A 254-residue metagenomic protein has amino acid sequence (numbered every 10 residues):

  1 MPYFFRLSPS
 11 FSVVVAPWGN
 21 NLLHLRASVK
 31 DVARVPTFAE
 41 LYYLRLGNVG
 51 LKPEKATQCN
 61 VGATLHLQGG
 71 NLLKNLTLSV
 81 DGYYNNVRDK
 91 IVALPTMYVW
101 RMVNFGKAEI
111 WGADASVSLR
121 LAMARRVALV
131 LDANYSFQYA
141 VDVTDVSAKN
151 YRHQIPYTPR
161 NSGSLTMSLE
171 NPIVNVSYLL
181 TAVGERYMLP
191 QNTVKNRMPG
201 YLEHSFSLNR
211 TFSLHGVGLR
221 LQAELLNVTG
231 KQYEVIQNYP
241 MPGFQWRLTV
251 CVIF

Functional and structural regions predicted by a protein language model:
M1, L44-L51, Y98-N104, S147-Q154 (+2 more regions): Extracellular loop and loop/strand-boundary signature of outer-membrane beta-barrel proteins
M1-N20: Signature of Gram-negative outer-membrane beta-barrel scaffolds
P2, L25, R34-E40, N85-A93 (+4 more regions): Outer-membrane beta-barrel proteins
Y3-L7, K55-C59, K107-A113, Y157-G163 (+3 more regions): Residues that define the transmembrane beta-barrel architecture of outer-membrane proteins
S12, N60-T64, S116, P242-F254: Outer-membrane beta-barrel "beta-signal"
A16-W18, L25-S28, R34, P53-W111 (+1 more regions): Membrane-embedded beta-barrel scaffold of Gram-negative outer-membrane proteins
N75-N86, R101-Y187, R220, T229: Gram-negative outer-membrane beta-barrel transporters
Y83, R88, A182-L189, R197-P199 (+1 more regions): C-terminal beta-signal and adjacent terminal beta-strands/loops of Gram-negative outer-membrane beta-barrel proteins
